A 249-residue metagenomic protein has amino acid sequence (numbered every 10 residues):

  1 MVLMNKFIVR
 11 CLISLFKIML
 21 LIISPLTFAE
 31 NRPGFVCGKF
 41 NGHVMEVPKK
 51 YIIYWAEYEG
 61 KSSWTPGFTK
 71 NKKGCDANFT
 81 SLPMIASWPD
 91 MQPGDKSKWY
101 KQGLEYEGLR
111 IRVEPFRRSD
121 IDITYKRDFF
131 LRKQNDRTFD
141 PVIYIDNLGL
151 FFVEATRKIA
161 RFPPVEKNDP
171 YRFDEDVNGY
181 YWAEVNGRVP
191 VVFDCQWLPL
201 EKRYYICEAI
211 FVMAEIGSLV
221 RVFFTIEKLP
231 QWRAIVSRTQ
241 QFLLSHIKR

Functional and structural regions predicted by a protein language model:
M1-C11: N-terminal secretory signal peptides that target proteins for export/translocation
R10-I18: Sec-dependent N-terminal signal peptides
E30-R157: Charge-rich, low-complexity N-terminal segments
P33-F40, Y181-A183, A209-F211: Short acidic-hydrophobic surface loop/beta-edge motif
G149-R203: Signature of long, low-cysteine stretches enriched in small and polar/charged residues
Q196-R249: Long, compositionally biased interface segments
